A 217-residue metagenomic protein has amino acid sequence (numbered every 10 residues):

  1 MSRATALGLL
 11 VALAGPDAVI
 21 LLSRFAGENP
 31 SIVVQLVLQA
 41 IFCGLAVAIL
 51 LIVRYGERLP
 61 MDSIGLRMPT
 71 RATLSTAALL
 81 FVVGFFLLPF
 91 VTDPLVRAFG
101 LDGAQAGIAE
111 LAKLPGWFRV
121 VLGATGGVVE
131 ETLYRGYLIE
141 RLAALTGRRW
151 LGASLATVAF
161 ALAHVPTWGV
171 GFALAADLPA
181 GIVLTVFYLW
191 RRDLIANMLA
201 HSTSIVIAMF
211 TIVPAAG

Functional and structural regions predicted by a protein language model:
M1-S2, G217: N-terminal hydrophobic targeting signals that begin at the initiator methionine
S2-G56: Alpha-helical transmembrane segments in multi-pass membrane proteins
A4-L9, Q35-Q39, P69, T73-A77 (+4 more regions): Residue-level signature of transmembrane alpha-helical entry/exit and packing/kink sites in multi-pass membrane
D17-A18, F86, L111-G217: Transmembrane helix-loop-helix hairpins at the membrane interface of multi-pass integral membrane proteins
F25-V37, P60-G126, A144, I212-V213: Juxtamembrane helix-loop-helix connectors linking adjacent transmembrane helices in multi-pass membrane enzymes
I49, T92-D93, A208: Alpha-helical transmembrane segments and their lipid-water interface positions in multi-pass membrane proteins
L50-P60, F187-R191: Structural signal for the C-terminal ends of transmembrane alpha-helices and the immediately following loop
